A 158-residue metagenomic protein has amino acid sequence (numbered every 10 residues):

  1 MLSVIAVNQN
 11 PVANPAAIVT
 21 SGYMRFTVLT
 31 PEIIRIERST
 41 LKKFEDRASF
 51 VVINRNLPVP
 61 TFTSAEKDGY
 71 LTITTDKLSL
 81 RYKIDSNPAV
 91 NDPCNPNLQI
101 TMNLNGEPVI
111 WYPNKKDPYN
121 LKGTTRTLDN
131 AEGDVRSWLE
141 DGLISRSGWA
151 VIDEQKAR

Functional and structural regions predicted by a protein language model:
M1-S3, V19, V90, V151: Generic low-polarity alpha-helical segments
L2-A13: Bacterial Sec-dependent signal peptides at the C-terminal "C-region" and cleavage site
N8, A17-V19, R25-T27, V59-E66 (+2 more regions): Short, exposed beta-strand/loop patches in secreted or surface proteins that constitute
N8, I53-L57, G123-R126: Short Pro/Gly-enriched beta-strand edge/turn motifs at strand-loop
V12, A16, V59-T61, V109 (+2 more regions): Generic low-complexity segments that are intrinsically disordered, proline-rich and/or Lys/Arg-biased
V12-R38: N-terminal-proximal low-complexity accessory segments that begin disordered and transition into the first
L29-D68: A low-complexity, Ser/Thr/Gly/Pro-enriched, surface-exposed linker/loop concept that marks segments flanking
E66-R158: Catalytic and substrate-binding clefts that recognize carbohydrates or anionic sugar/phosphate headgroups
